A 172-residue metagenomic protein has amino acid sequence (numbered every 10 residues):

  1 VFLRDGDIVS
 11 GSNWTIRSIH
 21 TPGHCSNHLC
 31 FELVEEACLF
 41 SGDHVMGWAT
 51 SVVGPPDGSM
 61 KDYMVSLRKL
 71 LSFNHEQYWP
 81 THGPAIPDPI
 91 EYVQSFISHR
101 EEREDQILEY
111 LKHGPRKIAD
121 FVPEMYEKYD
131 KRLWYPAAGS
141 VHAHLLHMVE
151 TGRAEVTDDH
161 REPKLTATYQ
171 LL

Functional and structural regions predicted by a protein language model:
V1-S12: Alpha-helix-centered segments that form part of catalytic cores
L3, P22-C25, P163: A short catalytic or substrate-binding loop motif that flags glycine-/basic-rich loops and adjacent residues that bind
I8, T15-Q106: Metallo-beta-lactamase
G11, F31-L33, V156, L171: Conserved hydrophobic "DFG−1" position in protein kinase catalytic cores
E109-L172: C-terminal regulatory/interaction regions
